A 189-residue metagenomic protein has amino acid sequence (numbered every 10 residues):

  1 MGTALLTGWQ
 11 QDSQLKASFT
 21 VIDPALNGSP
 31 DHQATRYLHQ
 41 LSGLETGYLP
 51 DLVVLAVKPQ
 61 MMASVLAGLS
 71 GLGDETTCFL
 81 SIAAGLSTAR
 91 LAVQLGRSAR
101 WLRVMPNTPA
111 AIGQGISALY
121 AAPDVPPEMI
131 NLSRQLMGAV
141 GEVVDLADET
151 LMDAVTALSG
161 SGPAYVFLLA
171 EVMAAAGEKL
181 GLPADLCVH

Functional and structural regions predicted by a protein language model:
G2-T3, M62: N-terminal Rossmann-fold NAD(P) dinucleotide-binding loop
W9: Aromatic pocket-lining residues of Rossmann-like dinucleotide-binding sites
S18-T20: Short beta-strand element of Class I
I22, S29-D31, R36-L119, P123: Rossmann-like NAD(P)(H) cofactor-binding subdomain of soluble oxidoreductases
A25-G28, M173: Conserved short alpha-helix immediately C-terminal to the canonical SAM/SAH-binding motif I of Rossmann-like
R90-R100, I116-A154, V166-H189: Internal alpha-helical scaffold of NAD(P)-dependent oxidoreductase catalytic cores
L158: Conserved phosphate/anionic-ligand binding catalytic regions in large, soluble enzymes, centered on
G162: Aromatic-residue-lined binding/catalytic grooves and analogous aromatic/hydrophobic interfacial grooves in multimeric
